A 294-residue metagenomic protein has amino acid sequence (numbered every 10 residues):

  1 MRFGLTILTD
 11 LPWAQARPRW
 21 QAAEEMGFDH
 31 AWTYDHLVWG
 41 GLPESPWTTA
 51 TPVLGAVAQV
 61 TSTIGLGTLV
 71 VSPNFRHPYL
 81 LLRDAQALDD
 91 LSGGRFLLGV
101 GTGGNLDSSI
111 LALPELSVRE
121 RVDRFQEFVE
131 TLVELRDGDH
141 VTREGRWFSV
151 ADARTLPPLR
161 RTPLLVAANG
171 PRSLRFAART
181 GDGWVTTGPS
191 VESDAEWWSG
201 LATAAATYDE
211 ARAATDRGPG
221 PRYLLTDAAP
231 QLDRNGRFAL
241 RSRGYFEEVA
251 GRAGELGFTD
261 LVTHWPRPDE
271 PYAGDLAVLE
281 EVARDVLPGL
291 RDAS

Functional and structural regions predicted by a protein language model:
M1-S294: Active-site-adjacent structural elements that line small-molecule/cofactor binding pockets in enzymes
